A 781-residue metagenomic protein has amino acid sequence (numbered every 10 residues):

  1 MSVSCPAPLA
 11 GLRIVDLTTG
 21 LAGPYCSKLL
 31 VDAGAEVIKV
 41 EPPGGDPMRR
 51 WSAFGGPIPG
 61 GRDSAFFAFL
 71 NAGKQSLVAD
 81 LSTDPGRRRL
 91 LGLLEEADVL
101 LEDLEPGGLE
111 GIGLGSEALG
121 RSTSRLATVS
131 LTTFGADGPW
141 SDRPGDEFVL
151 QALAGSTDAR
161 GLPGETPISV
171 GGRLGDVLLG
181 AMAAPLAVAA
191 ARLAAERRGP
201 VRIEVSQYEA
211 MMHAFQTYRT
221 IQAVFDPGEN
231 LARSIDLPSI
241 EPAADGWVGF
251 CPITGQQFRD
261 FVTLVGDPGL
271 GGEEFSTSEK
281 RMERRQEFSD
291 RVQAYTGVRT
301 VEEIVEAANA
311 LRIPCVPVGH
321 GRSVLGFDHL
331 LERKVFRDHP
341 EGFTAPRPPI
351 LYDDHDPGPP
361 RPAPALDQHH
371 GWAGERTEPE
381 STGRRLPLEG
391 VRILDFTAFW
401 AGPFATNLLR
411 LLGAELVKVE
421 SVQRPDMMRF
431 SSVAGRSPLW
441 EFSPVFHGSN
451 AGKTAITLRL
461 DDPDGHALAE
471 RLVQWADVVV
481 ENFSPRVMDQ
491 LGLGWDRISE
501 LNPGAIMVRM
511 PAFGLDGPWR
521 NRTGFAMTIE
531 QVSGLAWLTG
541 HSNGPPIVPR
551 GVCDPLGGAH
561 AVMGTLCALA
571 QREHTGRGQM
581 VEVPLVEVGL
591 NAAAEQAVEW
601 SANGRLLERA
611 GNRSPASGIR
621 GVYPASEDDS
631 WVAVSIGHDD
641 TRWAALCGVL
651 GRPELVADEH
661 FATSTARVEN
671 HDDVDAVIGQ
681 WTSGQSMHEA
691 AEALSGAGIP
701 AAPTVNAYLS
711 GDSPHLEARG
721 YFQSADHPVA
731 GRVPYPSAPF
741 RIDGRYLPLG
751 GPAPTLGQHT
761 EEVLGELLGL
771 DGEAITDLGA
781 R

Functional and structural regions predicted by a protein language model:
M1-R198, Q222-A223, P227, R291 (+8 more regions): N-terminal helix-loop segment corresponding to the beta1-alpha1 unit of nucleotide/adenylate-binding folds
G44, T133-G135, Q207-M212, D245 (+8 more regions): Glycine-rich beta-alpha junction loops
G164-R173, A195-M211, P227-R233, E273-R281 (+5 more regions): Conserved Rossmann-fold dehydrogenase catalytic segment
L178-G199, E204-V205, M212-T220, V224-P227 (+7 more regions): Extended, hydrophobic interaction surfaces within ordered domains
A190-G228, P317-G321, A568-G611, R620 (+1 more regions): Substrate-binding/catalytic subdomain of NAD(P)-dependent oxidoreductase enzymes
A232, D236-L311, C315, I619-A697 (+1 more regions): Aromatic-enriched alpha-helical interface/lid elements that frame and gate functional surfaces
E273-E283, V318-D328, F343, A657-E669 (+2 more regions): Short linear loop/turn motifs
V305, A310-P360, H688, G696-G750: A glycine-rich dinucleotide-binding beta-alpha-beta segment and adjacent secondary-structure elements that constitute
